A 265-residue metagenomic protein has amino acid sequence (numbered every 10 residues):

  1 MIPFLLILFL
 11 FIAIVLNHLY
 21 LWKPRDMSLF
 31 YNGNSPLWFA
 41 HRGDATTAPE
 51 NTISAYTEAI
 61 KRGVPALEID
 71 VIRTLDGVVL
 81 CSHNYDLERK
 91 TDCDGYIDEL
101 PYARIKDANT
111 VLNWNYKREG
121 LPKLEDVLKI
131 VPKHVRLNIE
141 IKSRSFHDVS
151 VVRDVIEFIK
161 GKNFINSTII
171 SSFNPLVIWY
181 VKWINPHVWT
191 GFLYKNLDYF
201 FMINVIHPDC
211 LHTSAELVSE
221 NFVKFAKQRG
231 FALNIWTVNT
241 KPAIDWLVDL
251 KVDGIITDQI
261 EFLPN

Functional and structural regions predicted by a protein language model:
I2-L29, S35-P36, H83-W189, T213 (+1 more regions): Metal-dependent phosphodiesterase/phospholipase catalytic core, i.e., the His/Asp/Glu-rich active-site region
N17-R25, Y116, G191-N265: C-terminal active-site rim and adjoining tail of enzyme catalytic domains
L21-A40, D44-A48, I53-T57: N-terminal signal-anchor transmembrane helix
W38-A40, L67-I69, L137-I139, T168-S171 (+4 more regions): Hydrophobic faces of well-ordered beta-strands that scaffold small-molecule active sites in alpha/beta enzyme cores
A40-E50, V111-R118, W189-F192, N234: Active-site mouth loops of central-metabolism enzymes
H41, A59, D70, I105 (+8 more regions): Conserved, mostly hydrophobic/aromatic
G43, I72, Y85, K142-R144 (+5 more regions): Active-site beta-loop-alpha junctions enriched in small/polar residues
A55-R73, I206-L211: Catalytic domains of carbohydrate-active enzymes, especially glycoside hydrolases
